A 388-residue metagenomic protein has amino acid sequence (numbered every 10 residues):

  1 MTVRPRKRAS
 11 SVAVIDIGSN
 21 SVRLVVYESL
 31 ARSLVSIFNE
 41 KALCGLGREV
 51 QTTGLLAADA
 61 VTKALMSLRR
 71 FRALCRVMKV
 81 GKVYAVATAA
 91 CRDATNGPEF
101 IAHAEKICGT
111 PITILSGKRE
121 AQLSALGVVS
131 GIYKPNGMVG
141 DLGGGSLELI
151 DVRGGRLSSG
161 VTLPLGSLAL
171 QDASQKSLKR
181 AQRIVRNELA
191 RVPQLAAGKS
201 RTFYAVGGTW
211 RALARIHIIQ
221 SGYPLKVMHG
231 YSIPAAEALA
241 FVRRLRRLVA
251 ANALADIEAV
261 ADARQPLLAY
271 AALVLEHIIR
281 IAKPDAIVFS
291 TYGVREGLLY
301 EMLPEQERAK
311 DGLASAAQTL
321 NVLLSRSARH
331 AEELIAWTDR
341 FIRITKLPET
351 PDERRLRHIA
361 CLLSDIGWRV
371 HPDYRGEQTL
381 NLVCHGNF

Functional and structural regions predicted by a protein language model:
M1-K41: Early-domain small/polar-rich strand-loop-helix modules and first-structured segments of the mature chain
R4, L34, V139, Q194-L195: Short secondary-structure boundary/capping segments
K7-V12, V26-S29, G45, E49-V80 (+4 more regions): Helical "lid/coupling" subdomains associated with nucleotide-phosphate turnover
D16-S21, G140-S146, V206-T209, T291-G293: A short acidic Gly-Thr/Ser loop motif
A85: Dinucleotide-binding Rossmann-like beta1-alpha1 core, especially the glycine-rich loop that anchors the ADP
